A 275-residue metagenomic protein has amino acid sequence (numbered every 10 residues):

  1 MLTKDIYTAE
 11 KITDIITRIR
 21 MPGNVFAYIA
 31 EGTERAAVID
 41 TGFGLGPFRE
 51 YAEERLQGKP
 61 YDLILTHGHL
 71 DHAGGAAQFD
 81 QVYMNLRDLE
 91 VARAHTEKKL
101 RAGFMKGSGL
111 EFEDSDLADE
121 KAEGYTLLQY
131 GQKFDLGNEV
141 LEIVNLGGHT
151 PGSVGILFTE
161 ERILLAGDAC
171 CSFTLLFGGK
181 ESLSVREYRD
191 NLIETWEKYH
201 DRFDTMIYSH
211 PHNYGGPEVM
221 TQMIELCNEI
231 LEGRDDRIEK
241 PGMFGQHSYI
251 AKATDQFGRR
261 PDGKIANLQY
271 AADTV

Functional and structural regions predicted by a protein language model:
M1, I193-V275: Accessory terminal helices/loops
K4-E54, I156-C171: Conserved beta-strand hairpin/beta-sheet module of binuclear metal-dependent hydrolase folds, prominently
K4-Y7, K11-D14, R87-V144, E160 (+1 more regions): Metallo-beta-lactamase
I15, A30, D40, A52 (+8 more regions): Divalent metal-coordination and catalytic microenvironments
T17, D62-I64, V82-Y83, T126-L128 (+3 more regions): Hydrophobic/aromatic beta-strand patches that form the interior of the parallel beta-sheet core in alpha/beta enzyme
R20-P22, L86, G147, H210: Residues at the C-termini of beta-strands that transition into short coil/loop
A36, F43-G44, K133, V140-G147 (+1 more regions): Metallo-beta-lactamase
G44-K133, S172, I224-D236: Active-site HxH/HxHxD metal-binding segment of metal-dependent hydrolases
